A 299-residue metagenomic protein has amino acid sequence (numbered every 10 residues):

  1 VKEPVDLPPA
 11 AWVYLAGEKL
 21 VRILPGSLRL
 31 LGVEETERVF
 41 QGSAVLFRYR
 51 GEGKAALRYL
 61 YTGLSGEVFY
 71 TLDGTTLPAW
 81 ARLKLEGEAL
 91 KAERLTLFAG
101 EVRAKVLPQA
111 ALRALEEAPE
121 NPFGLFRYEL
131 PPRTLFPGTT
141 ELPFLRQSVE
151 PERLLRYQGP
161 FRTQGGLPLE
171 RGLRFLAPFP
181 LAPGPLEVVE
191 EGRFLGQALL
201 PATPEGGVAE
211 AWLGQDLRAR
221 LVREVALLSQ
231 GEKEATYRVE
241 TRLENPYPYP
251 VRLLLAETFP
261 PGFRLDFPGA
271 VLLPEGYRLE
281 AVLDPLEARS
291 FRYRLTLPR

Functional and structural regions predicted by a protein language model:
V1-R299: Long, intrinsically disordered, low-complexity accessory segments associated with secretion and vesicular trafficking
